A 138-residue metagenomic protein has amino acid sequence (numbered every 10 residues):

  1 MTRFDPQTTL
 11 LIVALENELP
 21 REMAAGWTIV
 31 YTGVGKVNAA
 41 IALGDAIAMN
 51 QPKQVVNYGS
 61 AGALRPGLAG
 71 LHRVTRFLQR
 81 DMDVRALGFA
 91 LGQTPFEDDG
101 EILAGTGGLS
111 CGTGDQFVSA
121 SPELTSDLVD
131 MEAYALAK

Functional and structural regions predicted by a protein language model:
T2-L10: Extreme N-terminal starter segment of soluble prokaryotic enzymes
E16-K138: Glycine-rich phosphate- or other oxyanion-binding loops that anchor nucleotides, phosphorylated ligands
